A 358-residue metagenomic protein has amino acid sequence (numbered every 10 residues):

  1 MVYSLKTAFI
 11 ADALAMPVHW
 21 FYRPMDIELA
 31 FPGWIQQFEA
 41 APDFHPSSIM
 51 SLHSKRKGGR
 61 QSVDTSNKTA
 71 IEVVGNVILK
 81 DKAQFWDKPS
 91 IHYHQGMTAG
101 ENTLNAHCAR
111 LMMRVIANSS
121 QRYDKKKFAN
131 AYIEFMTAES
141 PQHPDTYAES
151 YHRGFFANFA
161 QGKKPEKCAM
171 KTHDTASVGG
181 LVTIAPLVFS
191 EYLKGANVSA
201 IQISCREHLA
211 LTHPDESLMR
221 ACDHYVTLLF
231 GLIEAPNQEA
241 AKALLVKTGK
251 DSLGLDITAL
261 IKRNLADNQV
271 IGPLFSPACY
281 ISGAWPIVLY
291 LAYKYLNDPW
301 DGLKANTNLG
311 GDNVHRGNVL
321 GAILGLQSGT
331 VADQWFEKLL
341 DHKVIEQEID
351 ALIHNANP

Functional and structural regions predicted by a protein language model:
M1-P358: Structured, active/binding-site neighborhoods that engage oxygen-rich ligands
